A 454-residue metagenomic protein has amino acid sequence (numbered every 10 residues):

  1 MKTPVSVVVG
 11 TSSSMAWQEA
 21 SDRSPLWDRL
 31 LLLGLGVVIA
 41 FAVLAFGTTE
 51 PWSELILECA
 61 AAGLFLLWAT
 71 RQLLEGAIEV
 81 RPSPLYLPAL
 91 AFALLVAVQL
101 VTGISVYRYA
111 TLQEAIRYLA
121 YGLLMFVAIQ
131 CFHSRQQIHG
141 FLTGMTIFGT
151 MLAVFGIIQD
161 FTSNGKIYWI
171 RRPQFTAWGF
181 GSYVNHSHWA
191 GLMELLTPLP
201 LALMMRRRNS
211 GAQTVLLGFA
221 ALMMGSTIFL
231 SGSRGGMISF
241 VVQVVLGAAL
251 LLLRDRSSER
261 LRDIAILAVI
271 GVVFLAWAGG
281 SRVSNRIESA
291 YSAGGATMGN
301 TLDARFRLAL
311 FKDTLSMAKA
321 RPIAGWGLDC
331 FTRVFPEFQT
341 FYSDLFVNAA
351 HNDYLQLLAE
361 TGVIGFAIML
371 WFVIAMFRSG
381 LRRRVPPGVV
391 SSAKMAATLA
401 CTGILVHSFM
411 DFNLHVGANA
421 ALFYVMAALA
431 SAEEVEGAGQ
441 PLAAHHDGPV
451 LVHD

Functional and structural regions predicted by a protein language model:
M1-I147, A202-G218, V245-V269, S391 (+1 more regions): Transmembrane signal-anchor hairpin modules in multi-pass inner-membrane enzymes, especially those that act on
A42-E50, L358-T361, A393-V425, L429: Membrane helix-loop boundary segments at the extracytoplasmic
S53, R135, V154-S163, I170 (+5 more regions): A membrane-periplasm/extracellular boundary helix in multi-pass inner-membrane enzymes that assemble envelope glycans
A93-L100, V127-Q130, Q136-R172, V184 (+1 more regions): Hydrophobic alpha-helical transmembrane segments
L152, G165-L203, G232-G235, N352-L357: Membrane-interface segments at transmembrane-helix junctions in multi-pass inner-membrane proteins
N185, G299-T301, F306-N348, Y354-L357 (+1 more regions): TM-adjacent membrane-interface loops and short helices in multi-pass inner/ER membrane proteins
A220-G232, G403-F409: Membrane-interface alpha helices of multi-pass inner-membrane proteins
V363-A396: Hydrophobic transmembrane alpha-helices and their immediate junctions
